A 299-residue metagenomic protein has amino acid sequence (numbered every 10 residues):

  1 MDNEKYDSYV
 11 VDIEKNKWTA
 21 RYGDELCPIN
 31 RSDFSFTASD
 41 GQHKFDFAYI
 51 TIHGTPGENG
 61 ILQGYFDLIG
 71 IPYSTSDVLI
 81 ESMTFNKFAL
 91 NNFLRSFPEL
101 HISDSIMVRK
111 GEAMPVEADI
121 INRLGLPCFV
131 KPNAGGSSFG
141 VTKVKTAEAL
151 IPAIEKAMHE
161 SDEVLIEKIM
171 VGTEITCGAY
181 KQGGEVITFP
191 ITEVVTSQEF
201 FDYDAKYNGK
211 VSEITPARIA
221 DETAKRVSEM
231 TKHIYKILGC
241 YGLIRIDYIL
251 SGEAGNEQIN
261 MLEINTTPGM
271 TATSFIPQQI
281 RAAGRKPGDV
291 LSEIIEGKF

Functional and structural regions predicted by a protein language model:
M1-L79, M83-F85, A89, R109-E117 (+1 more regions): ATP-binding N-terminal substructure of ATP-dependent carboxylate-amine bond-forming enzymes
S8, P72-Y73, I102, C128 (+1 more regions): Hydrophobic beta-strand scaffold residues
K15, K110-E112, A134-G136, M170-T173 (+4 more regions): Glycine-rich beta-alpha junction loops
A38, Q42, M83-G172, K225-S228: Active-site nucleotide/adenylate-binding loops and adjacent lid/helix of ATP-dependent enzymes
V108, V141-T146, A179-Q182, S251 (+2 more regions): Short beta-strand-to-turn element immediately C-terminal to the catalytic PLP-Schiff-base lysine in fold type I
K145-E229, G255-N260: Phosphate-binding site of ATP-dependent enzymes
D221-F299: ATP-dependent carboxylate activation and anion-phosphoryl transfer catalytic cores that bind Mg-ATP to form
